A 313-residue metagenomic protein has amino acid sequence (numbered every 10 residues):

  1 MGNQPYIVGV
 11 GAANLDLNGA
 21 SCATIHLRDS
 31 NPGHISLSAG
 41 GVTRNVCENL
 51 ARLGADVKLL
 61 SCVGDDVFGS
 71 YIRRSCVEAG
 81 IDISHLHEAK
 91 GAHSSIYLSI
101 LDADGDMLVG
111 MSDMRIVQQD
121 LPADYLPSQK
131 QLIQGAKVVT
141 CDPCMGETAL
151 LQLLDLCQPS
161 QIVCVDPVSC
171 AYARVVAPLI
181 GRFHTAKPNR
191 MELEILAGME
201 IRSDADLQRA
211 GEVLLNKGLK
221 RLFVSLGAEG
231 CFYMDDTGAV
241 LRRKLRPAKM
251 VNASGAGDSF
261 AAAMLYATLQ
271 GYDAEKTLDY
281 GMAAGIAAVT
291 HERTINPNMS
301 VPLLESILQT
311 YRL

Functional and structural regions predicted by a protein language model:
M1-I81, Y97, K249: Glycine-rich phosphate/adenosyl-contacting loop at the front of the ribokinase-like
M1-V8, N31, A177, D204-L313: Conserved phosphate-binding/catalytic region of the ribokinase-like
N18, G110, L196-G198, M234 (+1 more regions): Residues that scaffold the ATP/ADP-binding catalytic core of kinase and kinase-like folds
L50, N189, G257: Short, conserved phosphate/pyrophosphate- and ester-handling motifs at nucleotide-, phospho-/glycolipid
L60-D65, S84-S94, V168-S169, F223-L226: Beta-strand->loop->alpha-helix junctions that form or flank phosphate-binding loops in nucleotide-handling enzymes
E88, S99-V138, P143: Conserved phosphate-binding/catalytic loop of the ribokinase/pfkB sugar-kinase fold
K137-R209, E229-C231: Conserved beta-alpha-beta core of the PfkB/ribokinase-like small-molecule kinase fold
